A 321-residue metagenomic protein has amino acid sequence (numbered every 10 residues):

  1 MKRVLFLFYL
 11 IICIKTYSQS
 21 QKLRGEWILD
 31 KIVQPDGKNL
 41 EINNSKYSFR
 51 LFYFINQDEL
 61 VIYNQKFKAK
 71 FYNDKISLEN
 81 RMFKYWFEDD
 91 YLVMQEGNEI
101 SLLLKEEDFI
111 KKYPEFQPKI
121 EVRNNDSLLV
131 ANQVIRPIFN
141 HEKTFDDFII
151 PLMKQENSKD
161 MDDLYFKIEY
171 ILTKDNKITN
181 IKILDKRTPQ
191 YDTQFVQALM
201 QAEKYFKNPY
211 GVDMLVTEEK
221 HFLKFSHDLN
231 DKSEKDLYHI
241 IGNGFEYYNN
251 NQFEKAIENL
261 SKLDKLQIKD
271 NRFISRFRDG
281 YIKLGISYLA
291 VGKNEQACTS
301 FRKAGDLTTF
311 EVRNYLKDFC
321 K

Functional and structural regions predicted by a protein language model:
M1-W27, K321: Bacterial Sec-dependent N-terminal signal peptides
K22-K321: Charge-biased low-complexity segments
